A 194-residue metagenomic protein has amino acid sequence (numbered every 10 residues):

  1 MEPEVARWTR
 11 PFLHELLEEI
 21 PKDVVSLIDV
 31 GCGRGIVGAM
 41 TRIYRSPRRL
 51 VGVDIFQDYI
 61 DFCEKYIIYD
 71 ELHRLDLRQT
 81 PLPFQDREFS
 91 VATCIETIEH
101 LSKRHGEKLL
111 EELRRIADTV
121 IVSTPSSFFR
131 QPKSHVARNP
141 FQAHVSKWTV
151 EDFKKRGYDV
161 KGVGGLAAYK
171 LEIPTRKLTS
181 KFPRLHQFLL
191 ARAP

Functional and structural regions predicted by a protein language model:
M1-V91, R104-R114, R138-E151, V160-P194: Conserved N-terminal segment of class I S-adenosyl-L-methionine
G35, T97, P125: Flexible loop residues that form catalytic and substrate-binding hotspots at small-molecule/glycan-binding clefts
V91-T97: A short beta-strand submotif of the Rossmann-like class I SAM-dependent methyltransferase core that lines
L101: Catalytic P-loop NTPase motifs of RecA-like helicase/translocase cores
A117-P125: Conserved beta-strand signature within the Rossmann-like core of class I S-adenosyl-L-methionine
P125-Q131: Short "lid" loop at the C-terminus of a central beta-strand within the Rossmann-like core of SAM-dependent
P132-V136: Short acidic, glycine/proline-rich loop/turn micro-motifs
